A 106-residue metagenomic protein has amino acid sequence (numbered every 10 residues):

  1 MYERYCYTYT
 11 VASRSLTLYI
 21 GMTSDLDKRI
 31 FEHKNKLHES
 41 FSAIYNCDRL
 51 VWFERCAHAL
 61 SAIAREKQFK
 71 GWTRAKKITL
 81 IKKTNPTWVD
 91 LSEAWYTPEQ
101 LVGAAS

Functional and structural regions predicted by a protein language model:
M1-F53, L60-K67, T84-P86, L91-S106: GIY-YIG nuclease catalytic motif and its immediate N-terminal context
A59-L60, A75: Residues in well-ordered alpha-helical elements
K67-L80: Short arginine-rich
